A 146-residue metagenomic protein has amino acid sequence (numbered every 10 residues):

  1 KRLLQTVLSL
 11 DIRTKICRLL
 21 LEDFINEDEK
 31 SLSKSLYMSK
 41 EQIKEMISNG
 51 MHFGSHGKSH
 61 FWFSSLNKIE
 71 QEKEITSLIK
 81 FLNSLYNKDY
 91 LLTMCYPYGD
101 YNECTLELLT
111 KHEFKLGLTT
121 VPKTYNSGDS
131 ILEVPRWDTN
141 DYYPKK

Functional and structural regions predicted by a protein language model:
K1-N49: Extended, charge-rich helix/loop segments that form flexible, surface "patches" used to engage negatively charged
S9, E27, L32, Q42 (+4 more regions): Generic structural signal for short, flexible, solvent-exposed coil/loop and linker residues
K15, S48, S65-K146: C-terminal active-site subregion of NodB/CE4 polysaccharide deacetylases
L21, G54-G57, T93-Y98: Short beta-strand segments
I25-N26, G57, N87-K88: Generic signal for short, ordered secondary-structure residues within or immediately flanking folded domains
M38-S55, T110, G128-D129: Acidic (Asp/Glu)-rich catalytic clusters
S59-W62: A short, flexible beta-alpha/helix-coil linker loop
